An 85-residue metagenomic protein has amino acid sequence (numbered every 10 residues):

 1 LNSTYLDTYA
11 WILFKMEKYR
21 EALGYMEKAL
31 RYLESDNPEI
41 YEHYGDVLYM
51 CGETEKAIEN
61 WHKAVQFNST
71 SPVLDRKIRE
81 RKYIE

Functional and structural regions predicted by a protein language model:
L1, Y32-L33, F67: Structural marker of alpha-solenoid helical repeat scaffolds
S3-T4, E39, V73: Start-of-helix register in tetratricopeptide repeats
